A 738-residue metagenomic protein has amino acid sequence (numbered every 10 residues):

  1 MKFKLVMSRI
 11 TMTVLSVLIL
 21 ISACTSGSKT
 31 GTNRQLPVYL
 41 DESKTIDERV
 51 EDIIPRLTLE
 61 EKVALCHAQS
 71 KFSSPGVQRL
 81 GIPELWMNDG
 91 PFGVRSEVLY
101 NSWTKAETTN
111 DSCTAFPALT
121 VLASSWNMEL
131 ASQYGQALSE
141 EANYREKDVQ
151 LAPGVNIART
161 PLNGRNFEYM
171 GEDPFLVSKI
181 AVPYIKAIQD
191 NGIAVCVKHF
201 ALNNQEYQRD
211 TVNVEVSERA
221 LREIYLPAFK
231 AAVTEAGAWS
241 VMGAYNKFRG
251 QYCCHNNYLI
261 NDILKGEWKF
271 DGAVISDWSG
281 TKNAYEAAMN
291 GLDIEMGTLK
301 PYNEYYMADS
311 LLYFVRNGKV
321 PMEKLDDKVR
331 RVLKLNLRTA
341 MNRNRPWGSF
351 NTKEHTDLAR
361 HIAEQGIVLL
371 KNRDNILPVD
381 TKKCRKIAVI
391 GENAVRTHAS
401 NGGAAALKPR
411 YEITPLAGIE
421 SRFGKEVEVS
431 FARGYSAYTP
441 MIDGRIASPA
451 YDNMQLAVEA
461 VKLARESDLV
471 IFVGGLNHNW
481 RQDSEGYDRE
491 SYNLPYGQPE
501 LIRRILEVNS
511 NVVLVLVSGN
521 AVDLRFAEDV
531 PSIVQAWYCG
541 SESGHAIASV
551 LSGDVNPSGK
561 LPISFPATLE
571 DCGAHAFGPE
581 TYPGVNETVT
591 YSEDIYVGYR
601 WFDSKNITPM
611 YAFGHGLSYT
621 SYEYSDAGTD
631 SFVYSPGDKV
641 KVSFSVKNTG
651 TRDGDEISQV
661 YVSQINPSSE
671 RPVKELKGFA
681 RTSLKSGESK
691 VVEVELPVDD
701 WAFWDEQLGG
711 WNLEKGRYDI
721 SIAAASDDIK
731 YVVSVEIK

Functional and structural regions predicted by a protein language model:
M1-Q35: Bacterial Sec-dependent N-terminal signal peptides
A23-W704, G710-D727, E736-K738: Glycoside hydrolase catalytic-domain context in secreted enzymes
